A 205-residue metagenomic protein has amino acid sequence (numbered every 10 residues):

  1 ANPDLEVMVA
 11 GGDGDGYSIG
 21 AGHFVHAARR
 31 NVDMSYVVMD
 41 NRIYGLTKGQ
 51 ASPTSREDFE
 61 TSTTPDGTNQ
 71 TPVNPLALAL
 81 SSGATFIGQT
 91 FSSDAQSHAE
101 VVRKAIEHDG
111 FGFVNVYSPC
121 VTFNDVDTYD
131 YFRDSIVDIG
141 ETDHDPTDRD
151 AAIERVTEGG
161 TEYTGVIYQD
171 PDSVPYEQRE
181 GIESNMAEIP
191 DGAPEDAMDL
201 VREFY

Functional and structural regions predicted by a protein language model:
A1-G45, E100: Thiamine diphosphate
D4, S52-A105: Conserved thiamine diphosphate
V9-G11, F86-F91, F113: Short catalytic-loop micro-motif centered on adjacent basic/acidic residues
I19-H23, R29, L46-A51, N124-Y129 (+1 more regions): Short acidic, glycine/serine/threonine-rich loops at helix termini
S35-V38, G88, N115: Short hydrophobic alpha-helical runs that function as membrane-insertion/retention elements
G45, Q96-H98, V114, V121-V126 (+1 more regions): Short acidic/glycine-rich loop or secondary-structure boundary segments that cap or lie
Q50-E57, A95, V102-F111, D125-D138 (+1 more regions): Short, surface-exposed, charged loop/turn segments at secondary-structure junctions
C120-Y205: Flexible, low-complexity linker and terminal segments
